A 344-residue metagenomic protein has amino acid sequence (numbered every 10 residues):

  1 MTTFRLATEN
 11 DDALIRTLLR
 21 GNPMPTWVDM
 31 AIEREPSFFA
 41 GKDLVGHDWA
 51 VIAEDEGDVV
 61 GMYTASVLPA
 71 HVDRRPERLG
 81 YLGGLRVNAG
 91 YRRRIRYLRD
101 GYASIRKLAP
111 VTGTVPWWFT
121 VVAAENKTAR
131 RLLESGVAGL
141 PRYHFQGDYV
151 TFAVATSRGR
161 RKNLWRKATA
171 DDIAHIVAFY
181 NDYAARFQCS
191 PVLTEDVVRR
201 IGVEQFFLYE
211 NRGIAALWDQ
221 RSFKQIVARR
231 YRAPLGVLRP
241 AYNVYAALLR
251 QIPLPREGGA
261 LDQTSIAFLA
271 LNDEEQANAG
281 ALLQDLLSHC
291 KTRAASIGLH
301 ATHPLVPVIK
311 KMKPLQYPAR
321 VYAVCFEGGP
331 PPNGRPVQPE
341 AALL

Functional and structural regions predicted by a protein language model:
M1-F4: Extreme N-terminal starter segment of soluble prokaryotic enzymes
A7-V72, T112-V115, K127-Q263: Amide-forming acyltransferase catalytic core, primarily the GNAT-like/NAT-type and related acyltransferase folds
A50-I52, L79, W117-F119, L208 (+4 more regions): Ordered hydrophobic segments in well-structured contexts
T64-A65, H175-C189, A277-A279, K313-N333: Short flexible/disordered coil segments
R75-V137, A228-K313: Acyl-donor binding region in acyl/amide transferases
S296-L344: C-terminal functional modules
